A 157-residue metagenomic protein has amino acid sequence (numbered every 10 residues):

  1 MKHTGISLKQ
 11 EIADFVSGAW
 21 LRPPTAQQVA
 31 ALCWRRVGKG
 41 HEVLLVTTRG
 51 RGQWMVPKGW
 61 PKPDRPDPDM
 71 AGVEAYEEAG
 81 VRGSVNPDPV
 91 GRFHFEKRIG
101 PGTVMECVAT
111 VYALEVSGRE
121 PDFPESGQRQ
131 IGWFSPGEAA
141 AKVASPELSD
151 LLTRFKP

Functional and structural regions predicted by a protein language model:
M1-G38: Acidic, metal-coordinating catalytic segment for phosphate/diphosphate chemistry, firing primarily on the Nudix
Q27, E42, M105-Y112, Q130: Short beta-strand micro-motifs in enzyme catalytic cores
R36-E42, G100-V104: Short, solvent-exposed loop/turn segments that connect beta-strands within catalytic domains and beta-strand-rich
K39-S84: Conserved Nudix-box catalytic region and its N-terminal flanking loop in Nudix hydrolases and closely related
M55, E106, W133: Short aromatic/basic micro-patch
G80-R119: Active-site segment of metal-dependent pyrophosphate-handling enzymes, primarily the Nudix hydrolase catalytic core
V111-T153: NUDIX/MutT-family hydrolases
